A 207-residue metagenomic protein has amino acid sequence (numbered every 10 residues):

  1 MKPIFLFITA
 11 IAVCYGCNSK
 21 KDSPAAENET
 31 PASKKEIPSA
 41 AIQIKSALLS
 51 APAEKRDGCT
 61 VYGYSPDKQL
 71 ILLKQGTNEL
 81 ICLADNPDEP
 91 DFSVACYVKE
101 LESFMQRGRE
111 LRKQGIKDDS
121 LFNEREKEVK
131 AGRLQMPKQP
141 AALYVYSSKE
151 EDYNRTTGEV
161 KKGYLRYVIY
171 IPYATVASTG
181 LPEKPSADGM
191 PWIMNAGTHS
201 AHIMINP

Functional and structural regions predicted by a protein language model:
K2-I8: Sec-dependent signal peptide recognition, specifically the positively charged N-region followed immediately by
I4, D22-S23: Residue-level detector of intrinsically disordered/flexible regions characterized by low predicted structural confidence
T9-I11, P24-A25: Residue-level detector of intrinsically disordered, flexible termini and proteolytic processing junctions
V13-G16: C-terminal motif of bacterial Sec signal peptides marking the signal peptidase cleavage site
N18-K20: Bacterial signal peptide processing site
P24-P207: Primary mode marks residue(s) on the alpha4-beta5-alpha5 output face of response regulator receiver
